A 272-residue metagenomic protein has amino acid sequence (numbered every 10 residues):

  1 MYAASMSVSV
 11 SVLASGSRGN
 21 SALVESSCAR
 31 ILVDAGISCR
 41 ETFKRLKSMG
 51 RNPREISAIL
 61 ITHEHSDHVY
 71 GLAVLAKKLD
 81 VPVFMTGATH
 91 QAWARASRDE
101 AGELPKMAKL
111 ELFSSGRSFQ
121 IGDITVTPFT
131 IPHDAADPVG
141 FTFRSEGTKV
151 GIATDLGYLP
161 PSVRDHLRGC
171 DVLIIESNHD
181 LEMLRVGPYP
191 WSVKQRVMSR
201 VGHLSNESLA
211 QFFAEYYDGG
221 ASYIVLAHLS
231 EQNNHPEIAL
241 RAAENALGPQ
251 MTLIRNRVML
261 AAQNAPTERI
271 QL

Functional and structural regions predicted by a protein language model:
M1-M49, V139-D155, V172: Conserved beta-strand hairpin/beta-sheet module of binuclear metal-dependent hydrolase folds, prominently
V33-G36, I56-E64, F84-G87, G151-T154 (+3 more regions): Active-site neighborhood of phospho(di)ester-bond hydrolases with catalytic His/Asp-centered motifs
C39-T86: Active-site metal-binding motif and surrounding structural segment of the metallo-beta-lactamase
I56, M107, C170-D171: Short, well-ordered alpha-helix to beta-strand connector turns
Y70-L79, A94-E100, N234-R241: Metal-dependent catalytic neighborhoods of phosphoester/phosphodiester hydrolases
G87-G140, R144-G147: Metallo-beta-lactamase
R117, D123-P128, P132-H133, S145-V150 (+2 more regions): Conserved catalytic scaffold of divalent metal-dependent phosphoesterases
P161-A262: Cap/insert and terminal regions of metallo-dependent hydrolase folds
